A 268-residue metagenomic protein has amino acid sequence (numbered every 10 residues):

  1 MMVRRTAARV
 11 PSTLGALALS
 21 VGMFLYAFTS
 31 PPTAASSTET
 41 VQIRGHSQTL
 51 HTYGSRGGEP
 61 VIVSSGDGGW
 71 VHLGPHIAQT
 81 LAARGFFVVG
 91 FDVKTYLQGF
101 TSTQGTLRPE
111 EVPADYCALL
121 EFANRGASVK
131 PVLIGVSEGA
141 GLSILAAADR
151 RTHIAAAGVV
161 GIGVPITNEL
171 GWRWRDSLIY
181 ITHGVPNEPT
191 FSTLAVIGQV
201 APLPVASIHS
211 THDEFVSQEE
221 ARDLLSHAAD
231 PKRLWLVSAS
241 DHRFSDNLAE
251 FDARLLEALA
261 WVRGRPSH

Functional and structural regions predicted by a protein language model:
S55-F86, G90-D92: Short, surface-exposed "cap/lid" segments of acyl-processing enzymes
I77, S192, S217-L225: Short alpha-helix in the alpha/beta-hydrolase fold that links the catalytic acid
T95-Y96, V237-F244: Histidine-bearing beta->alpha loop at or near hydrolase active sites
Q104-G126: Alpha/beta-hydrolase active-site loop
F122-T182, E188: Primarily recognizes the serine-hydrolase "nucleophile elbow" in alpha/beta-hydrolase and SGNH/GDSL folds
V200, S207-H209, D213: Short beta-strand/loop motif that positions the catalytic acidic residue of the alpha/beta-hydrolase fold
H212-V216, R243: Acidic catalytic loop of the alpha/beta-hydrolase fold
L248-H268: Catalytic active-site module of serine/aspartate enzymes centered on a nucleophile-bearing elbow/loop
